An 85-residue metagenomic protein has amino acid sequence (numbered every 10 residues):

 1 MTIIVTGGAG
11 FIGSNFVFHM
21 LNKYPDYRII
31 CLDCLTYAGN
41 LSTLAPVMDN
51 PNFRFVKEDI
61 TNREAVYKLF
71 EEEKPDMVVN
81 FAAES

Functional and structural regions predicted by a protein language model:
M1-S85: N-terminal Rossmann-like NAD(P)+-binding domain of SDR-like oxidoreductases, especially those catalyzing
